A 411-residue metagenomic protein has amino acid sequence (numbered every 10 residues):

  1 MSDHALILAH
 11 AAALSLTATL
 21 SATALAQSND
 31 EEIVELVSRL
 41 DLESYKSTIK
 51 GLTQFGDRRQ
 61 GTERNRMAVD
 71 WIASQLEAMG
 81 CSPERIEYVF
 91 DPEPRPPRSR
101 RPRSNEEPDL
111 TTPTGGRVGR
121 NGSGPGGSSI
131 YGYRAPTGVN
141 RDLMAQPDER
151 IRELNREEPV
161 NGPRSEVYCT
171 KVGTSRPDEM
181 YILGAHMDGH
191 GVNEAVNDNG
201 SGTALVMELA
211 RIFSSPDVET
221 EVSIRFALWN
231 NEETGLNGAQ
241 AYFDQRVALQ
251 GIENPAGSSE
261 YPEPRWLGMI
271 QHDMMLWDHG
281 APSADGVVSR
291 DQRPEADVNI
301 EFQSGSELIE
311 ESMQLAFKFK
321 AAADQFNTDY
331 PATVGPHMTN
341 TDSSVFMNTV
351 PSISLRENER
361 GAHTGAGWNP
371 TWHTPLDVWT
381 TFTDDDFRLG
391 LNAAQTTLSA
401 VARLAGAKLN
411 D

Functional and structural regions predicted by a protein language model:
A9-S21: Bacterial N-terminal signal peptides
E31-L40, T53-R66, E153-E158, D188-G200 (+5 more regions): Second-shell loop/turn segments in exported
V37-S44, I49, T53-Q60, I72-P83 (+11 more regions): Sec/Tat-exported extracytoplasmic proteins
Y45-T53, P83-R85, E166-T170, M180-G184 (+8 more regions): Structural recognition of the beta-strand scaffold that forms the well-ordered cores of secreted hydrolase catalytic
S47, G51-T170: A non-catalytic alpha/beta surface segment that caps or lines the substrate-entry region of metallo-dependent hydrolase
V167-C169, L183-N237, T397: Alpha-helical metal-binding/catalytic segments enriched in His/Glu/Asp
W229-D342, T349-S352: Metal-dependent peptidase/peptidase-like ectodomains
D278-F302, T333-D411: Active-site-adjacent mobile loop/cap segments within catalytic or ligand-binding domains
